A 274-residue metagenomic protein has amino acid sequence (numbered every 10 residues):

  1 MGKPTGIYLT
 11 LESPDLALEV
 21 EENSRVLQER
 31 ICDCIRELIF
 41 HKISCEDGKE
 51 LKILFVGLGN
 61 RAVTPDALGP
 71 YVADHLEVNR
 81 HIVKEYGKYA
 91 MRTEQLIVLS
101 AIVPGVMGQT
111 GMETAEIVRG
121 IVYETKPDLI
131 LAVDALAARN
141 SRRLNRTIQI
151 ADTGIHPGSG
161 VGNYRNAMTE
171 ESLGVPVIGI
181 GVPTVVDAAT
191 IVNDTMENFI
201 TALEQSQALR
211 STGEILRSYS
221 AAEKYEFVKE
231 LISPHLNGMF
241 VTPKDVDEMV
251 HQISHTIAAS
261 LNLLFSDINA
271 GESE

Functional and structural regions predicted by a protein language model:
M1-E50: Extended, charged alpha/beta regions that create polyanion-binding interfaces
G6, E22, V26, R30 (+6 more regions): Conserved active-site and cofactor/substrate-binding residues in soluble primary-metabolism enzymes
T10-P14, K52-V63, A101-G105: Short glycine-rich or small-residue beta-strand-to-loop segments that form or flank ligand, phosphate, metal/Fe-S
L58-D66, G108, A135-R139: Gly/Ser/Thr-rich loops at beta-strand to alpha-helix junctions that form or flank small-molecule/cofactor-binding
N60-I97, A101: Glycine-rich phosphate/diphosphate-binding loop of Rossmann-like nucleotide-binding domains
R92-I121: A structural-propensity feature for long, helix-poor, extended segments
I102-V103, A132-E274: A structural signal for small-residue-enriched, beta-sheet-centric alpha/beta enzyme cores and oligomeric scaffold folds
V122, P127-D128: Proline-aspartate-enriched helix->loop->beta-strand connector
